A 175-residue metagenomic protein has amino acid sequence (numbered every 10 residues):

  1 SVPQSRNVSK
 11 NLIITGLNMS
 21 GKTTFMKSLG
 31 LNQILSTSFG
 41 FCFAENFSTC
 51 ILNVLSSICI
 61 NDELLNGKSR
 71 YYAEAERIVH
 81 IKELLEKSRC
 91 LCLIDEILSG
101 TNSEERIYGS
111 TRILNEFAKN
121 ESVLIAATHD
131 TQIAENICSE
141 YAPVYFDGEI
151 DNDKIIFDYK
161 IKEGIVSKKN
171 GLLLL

Functional and structural regions predicted by a protein language model:
S1-L175: ATPase nucleotide-binding head domains, primarily ABC-like/P-loop NTPase cores
